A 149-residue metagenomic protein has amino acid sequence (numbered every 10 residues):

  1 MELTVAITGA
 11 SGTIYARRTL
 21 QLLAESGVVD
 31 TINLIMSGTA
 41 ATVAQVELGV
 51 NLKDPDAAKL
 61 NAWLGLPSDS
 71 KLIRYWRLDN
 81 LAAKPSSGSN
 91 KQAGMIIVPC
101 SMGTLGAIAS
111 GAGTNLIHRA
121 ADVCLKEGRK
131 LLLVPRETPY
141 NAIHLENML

Functional and structural regions predicted by a protein language model:
M1-L131, R136-L149: A cross-family phosphate/adenosyl-ligand binding-site feature
